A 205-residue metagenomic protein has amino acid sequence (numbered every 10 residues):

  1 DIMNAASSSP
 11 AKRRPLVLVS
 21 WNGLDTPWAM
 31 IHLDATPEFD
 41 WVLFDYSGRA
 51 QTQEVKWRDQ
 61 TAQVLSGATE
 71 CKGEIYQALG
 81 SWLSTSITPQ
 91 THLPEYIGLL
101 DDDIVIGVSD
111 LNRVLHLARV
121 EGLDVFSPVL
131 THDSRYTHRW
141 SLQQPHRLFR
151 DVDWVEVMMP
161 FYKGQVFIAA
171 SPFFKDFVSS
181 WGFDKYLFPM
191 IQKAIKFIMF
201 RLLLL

Functional and structural regions predicted by a protein language model:
D1-A5, P10-P15, F177-L205: C-terminal catalytic/acceptor-binding lobe
D1-R58: N-proximal low-complexity "stem/linker" segments adjacent to membrane-targeting elements
V42-E95: Active-site-proximal specificity loops/subdomain of glycosyltransferases
L43, L99, V125-P128, F197-L202: A structural signal for short, well-ordered beta-strand segments and their strand-loop junctions that often border
S47-R49, V129-S134, L203-L205: Short beta-alpha junction loops
H92-V105: Short beta-strand-to-loop acidic/aromatic patch adjacent to the donor-nucleotide binding site
G107-K193: Conserved catalytic core of nucleotide-sugar-dependent glycosyltransferases
